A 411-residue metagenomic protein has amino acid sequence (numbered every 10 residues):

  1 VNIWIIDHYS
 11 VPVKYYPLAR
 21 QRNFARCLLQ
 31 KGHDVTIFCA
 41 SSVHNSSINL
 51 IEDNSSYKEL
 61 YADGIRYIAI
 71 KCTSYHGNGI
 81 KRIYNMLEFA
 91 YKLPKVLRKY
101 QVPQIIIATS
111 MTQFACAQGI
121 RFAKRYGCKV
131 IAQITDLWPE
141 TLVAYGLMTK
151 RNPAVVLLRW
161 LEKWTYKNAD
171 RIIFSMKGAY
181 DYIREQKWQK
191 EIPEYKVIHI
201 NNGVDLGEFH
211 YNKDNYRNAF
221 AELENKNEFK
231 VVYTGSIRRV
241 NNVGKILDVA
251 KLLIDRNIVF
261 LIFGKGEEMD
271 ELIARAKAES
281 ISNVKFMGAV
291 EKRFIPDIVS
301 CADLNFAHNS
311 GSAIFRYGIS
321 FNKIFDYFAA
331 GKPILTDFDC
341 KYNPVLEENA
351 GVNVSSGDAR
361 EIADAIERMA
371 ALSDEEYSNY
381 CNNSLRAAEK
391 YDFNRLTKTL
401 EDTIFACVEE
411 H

Functional and structural regions predicted by a protein language model:
V1-D63, K177, D248, L253-I254 (+1 more regions): N-terminal subdomain of nucleotide-sugar transferases
D53-K58, W188, H210-E224, D374: A short helix/loop element that forms part of the nucleotide-sugar donor recognition site in Leloir-type
F114-A117, R121-R125, N152-F174: Membrane-proximal helix-turn-helix segments that form the acceptor-binding/catalytic region of lipid-linked
G178, I200-G203: Carbohydrate-associated surface elements
E224-N241, I246-A250, L261, C381: Conserved donor-binding/catalytic core segment of Leloir-type glycosyltransferases
N241, R293-I298, N305-F328, L335-L346: Nucleotide-sugar-dependent
D255, D270-D297, C301: Nucleotide-activated donor-binding/catalytic signature segment of Leloir-type glycosyltransferases, i.e., the conserved
N343-R368: Change "using UDP/GDP/dTDP sugars" to "using nucleotide sugars
